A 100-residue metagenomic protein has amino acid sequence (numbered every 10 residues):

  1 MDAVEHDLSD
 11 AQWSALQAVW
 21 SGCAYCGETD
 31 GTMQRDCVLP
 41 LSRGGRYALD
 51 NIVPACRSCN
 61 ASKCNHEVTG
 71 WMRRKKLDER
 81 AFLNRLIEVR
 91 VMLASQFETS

Functional and structural regions predicted by a protein language model:
M1-G22, R80-F97: Short, charged surface segments at domain edges that flank catalytic/cofactor-binding sites
G22-P54, K63-K75: Histidine-centered nuclease catalytic patch
D50, A61-S100: A detector for short metal-coordination/catalytic motifs
S58: Conserved phosphate-binding loops in nucleotide/dinucleotide-binding enzymes
